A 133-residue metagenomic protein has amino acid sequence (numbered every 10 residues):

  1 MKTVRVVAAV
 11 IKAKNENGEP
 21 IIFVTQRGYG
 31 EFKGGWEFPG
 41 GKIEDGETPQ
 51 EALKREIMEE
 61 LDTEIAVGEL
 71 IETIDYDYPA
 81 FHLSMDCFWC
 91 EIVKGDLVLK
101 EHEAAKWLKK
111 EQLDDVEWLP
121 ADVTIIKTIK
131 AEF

Functional and structural regions predicted by a protein language model:
M1-I22: Conserved N-terminal beta-strand and adjoining loop/helix that marks the start of the Nudix/MutT-like hydrolase domain
R5-V7, P20, L83-D86, E103: Change "...and in nucleic-acid phosphodiester-cleaving endonucleases..." to "...and in nucleic-acid processing enzymes
I11-K12, V24, C90-I92, W107: Conserved hydrophobic "DFG−1" position in protein kinase catalytic cores
E19-E59: Conserved Nudix-box catalytic region and its N-terminal flanking loop in Nudix hydrolases and closely related
P49-M58, L70, F88, A105: Hydrophobic packing within well-folded, soluble alpha/beta domains
E60-V67: Short secondary-structure junctions
E64, T73-D96, A104-K106: Active-site-adjacent beta-strand/loop module that shapes the phosphate/pyrophosphate-binding cleft
W89, V98-I129: NUDIX/MutT-family hydrolases
